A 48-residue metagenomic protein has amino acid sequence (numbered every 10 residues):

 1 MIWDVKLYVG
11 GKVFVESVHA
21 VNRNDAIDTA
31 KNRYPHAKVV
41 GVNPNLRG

Functional and structural regions predicted by a protein language model:
M1-V13: Short aromatic-glycine-(Arg/Gly/Cys) micro-motifs in beta-strand/loop hairpins
G10-K12, K31-Y34: A generic structural signal for short, solvent-exposed coil/turn residues that cap or connect secondary-structure
K12-V21: A short, exposed loop/beta-hairpin motif centered on an aromatic-Gly-Thr core
V21-N22, L46: Short beta->alpha linker loops
N32-G48: Short, mixed-charge low-complexity intrinsically disordered segments
